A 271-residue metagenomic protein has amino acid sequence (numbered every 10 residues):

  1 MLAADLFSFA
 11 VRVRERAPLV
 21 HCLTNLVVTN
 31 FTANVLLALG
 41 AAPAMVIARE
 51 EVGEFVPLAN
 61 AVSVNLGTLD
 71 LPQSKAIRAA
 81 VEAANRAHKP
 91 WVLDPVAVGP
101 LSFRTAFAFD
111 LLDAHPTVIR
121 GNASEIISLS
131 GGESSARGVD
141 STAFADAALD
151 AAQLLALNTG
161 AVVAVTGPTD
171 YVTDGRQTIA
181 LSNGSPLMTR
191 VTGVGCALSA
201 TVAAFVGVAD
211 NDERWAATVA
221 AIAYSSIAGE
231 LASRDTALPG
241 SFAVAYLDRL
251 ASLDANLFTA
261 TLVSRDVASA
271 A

Functional and structural regions predicted by a protein language model:
M1-A42: Glycine-rich phosphate/adenosyl-contacting loop at the front of the ribokinase-like
A4, I227-A271: Charged C-terminal helix
V35-A87: Active-site cofactor/substrate anionic-group-binding motifs, chiefly glycine- and Lys/Arg-rich phosphate-binding loops
N65, Q73-N122: Glycine/small-residue-rich loop that forms an oxyanion/phosphate-binding "nest" at active or ligand-binding sites
F103-T178: Conserved phosphate/ATP/ADP-binding segment of small-molecule kinases
L149, Q153, L181-T192: Short pre-catalytic strand/loop immediately N-terminal to key active-site residues, enriched for Gly-Thr
S185-V202, R214-W215: Short glycine/threonine-rich catalytic loop with a Thr-x-Gly-x-Asp
T201-V244: Conserved post-catalytic alpha-helical subdomain immediately downstream of the catalytic base and nucleotide-binding
